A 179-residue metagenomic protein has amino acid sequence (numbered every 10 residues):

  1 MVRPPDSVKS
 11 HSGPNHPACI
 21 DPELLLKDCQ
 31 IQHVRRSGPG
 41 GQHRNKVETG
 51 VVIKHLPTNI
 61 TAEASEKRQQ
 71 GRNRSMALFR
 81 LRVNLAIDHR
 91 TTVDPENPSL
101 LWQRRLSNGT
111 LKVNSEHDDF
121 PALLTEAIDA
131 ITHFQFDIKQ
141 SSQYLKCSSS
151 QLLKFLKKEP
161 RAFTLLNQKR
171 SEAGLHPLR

Functional and structural regions predicted by a protein language model:
V2-Q135, E159-R161, S171-R179: Ribosome-associated translation termination/rescue signal centered on the conserved GGQ peptidyl-tRNA hydrolysis loop
I138: Generic structural marker for isolated residues within well-ordered, non-membrane alpha-helices of soluble domains
S141-S142: The alpha-helix within a helix-turn-helix
L145: Helix-turn-helix DNA-binding module
Q151-L153: Helix-turn-helix DNA-binding helix
L156, N167: DNA major-groove recognition helix of helix-turn-helix
